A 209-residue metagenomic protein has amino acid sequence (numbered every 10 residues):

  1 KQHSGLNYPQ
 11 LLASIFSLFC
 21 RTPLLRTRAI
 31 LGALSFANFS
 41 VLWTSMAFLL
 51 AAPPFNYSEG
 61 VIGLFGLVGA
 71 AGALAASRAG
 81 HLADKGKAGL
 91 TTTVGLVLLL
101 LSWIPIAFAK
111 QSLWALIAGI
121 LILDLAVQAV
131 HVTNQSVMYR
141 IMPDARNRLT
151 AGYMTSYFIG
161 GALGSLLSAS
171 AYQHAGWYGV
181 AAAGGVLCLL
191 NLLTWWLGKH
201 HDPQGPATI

Functional and structural regions predicted by a protein language model:
K1-I30: Juxtamembrane intracellular "pre-TM" segments in multi-pass secondary transporters
R21-V41, I117, L121-L125: Pair of pore-lining "gating" transmembrane helices in MFS-fold secondary transporters
A37-F55: Helix-loop boundary and gating motifs at the non-cytosolic
P53-A71, R148-G152: Loop-to-transmembrane helix entry
L74-A88, Y172: Helix-to-loop junctions at the C-terminal end of transmembrane segments in multipass secondary transporters
G89-N134: C-terminal transmembrane helical hairpin of 12-TM major facilitator-type secondary transporters
R140-W177, A181-G184: A late C-terminal transmembrane helix in Major Facilitator Superfamily
A183-I209: Multi-pass alpha-helical transporter architecture, strongest for 12-TM Major Facilitator/SLC carriers used
